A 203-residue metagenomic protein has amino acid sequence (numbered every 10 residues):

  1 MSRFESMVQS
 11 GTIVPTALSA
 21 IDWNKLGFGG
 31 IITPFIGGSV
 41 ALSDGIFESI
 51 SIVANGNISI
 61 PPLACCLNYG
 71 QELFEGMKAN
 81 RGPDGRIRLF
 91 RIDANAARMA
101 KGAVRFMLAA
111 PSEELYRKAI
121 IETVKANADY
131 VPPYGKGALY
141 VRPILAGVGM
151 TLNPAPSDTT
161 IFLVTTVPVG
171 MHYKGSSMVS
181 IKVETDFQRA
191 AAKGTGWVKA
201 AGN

Functional and structural regions predicted by a protein language model:
S2-T123, T151-N203: Helix-start/capping segments and mature chain N-termini
S112-E114, Y130-A138: Flexible, glycine/charged-enriched surface loops at secondary-structure junctions
A126, A146-V148: Intrinsically disordered, low-complexity linker/loop segments enriched in Gly/Pro and charged/polar residues
P143: C-terminal binding/interaction regions
